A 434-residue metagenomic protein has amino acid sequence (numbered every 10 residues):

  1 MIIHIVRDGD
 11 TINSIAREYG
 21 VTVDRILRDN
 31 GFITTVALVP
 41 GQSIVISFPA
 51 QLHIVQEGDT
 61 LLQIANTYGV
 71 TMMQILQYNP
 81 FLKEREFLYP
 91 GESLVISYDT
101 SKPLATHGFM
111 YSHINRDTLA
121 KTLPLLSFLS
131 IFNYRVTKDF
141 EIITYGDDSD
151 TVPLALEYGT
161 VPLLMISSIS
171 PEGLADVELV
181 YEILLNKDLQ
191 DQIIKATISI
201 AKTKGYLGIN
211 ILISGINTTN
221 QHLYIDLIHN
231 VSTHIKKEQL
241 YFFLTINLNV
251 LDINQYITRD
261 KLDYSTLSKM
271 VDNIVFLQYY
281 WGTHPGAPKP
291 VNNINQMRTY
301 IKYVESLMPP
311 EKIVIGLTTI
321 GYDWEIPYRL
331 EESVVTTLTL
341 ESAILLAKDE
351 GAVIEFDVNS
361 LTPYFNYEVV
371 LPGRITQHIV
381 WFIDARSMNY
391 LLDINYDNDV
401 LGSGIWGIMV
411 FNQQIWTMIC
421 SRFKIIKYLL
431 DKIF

Functional and structural regions predicted by a protein language model:
M1-Y19, Q42-G69, E92: Primarily a LysM-type cell-wall glycan-binding module
Y98-I193: Glycan-recognition patch characteristic of GH18 chitinases/ENGases and related GlcNAc/peptidoglycan-binding proteins
T106-M110, S127-I131, P162-I166, I209-I211 (+4 more regions): Hydrophobic faces of well-ordered beta-strands that scaffold small-molecule active sites in alpha/beta enzyme cores
I114-K138, A196-I209, L391-W406: Catalytic domains of carbohydrate-active enzymes, especially glycoside hydrolases
S130-N133, Q192-L223, N273-A287: Active-site groove signature of glycoside hydrolases
K138-G146, Q221-D226, N230-K348: Substrate-binding surface in catalytic domains of secreted glycosidases
M165-V180, G321-L391, I419-F434: Glycan-binding loop/region signatures in secreted carbohydrate-active enzymes
S170-I198, D252-T258, D272-W281: Active-site-adjacent "subsite" loops/lids of carbohydrate-active enzymes
